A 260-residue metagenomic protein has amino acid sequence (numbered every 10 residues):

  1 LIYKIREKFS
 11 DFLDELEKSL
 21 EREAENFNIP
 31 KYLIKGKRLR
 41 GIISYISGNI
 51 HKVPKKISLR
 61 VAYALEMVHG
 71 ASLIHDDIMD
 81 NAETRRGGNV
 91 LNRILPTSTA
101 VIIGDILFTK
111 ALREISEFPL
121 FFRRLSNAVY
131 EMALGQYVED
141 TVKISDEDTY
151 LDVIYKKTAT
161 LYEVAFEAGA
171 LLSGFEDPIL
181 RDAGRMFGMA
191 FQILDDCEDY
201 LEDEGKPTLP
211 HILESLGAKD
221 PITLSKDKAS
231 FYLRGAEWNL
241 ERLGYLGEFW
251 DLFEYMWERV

Functional and structural regions predicted by a protein language model:
L1-V90, F121, A128, V138-S145 (+2 more regions): Conserved N-terminal diphosphate/IPP-binding helix and adjacent helical/loop segment of trans-prenyltransferase domains
K8, D220-V260: C-terminal charged capping/lid subdomain of soluble metabolic enzymes
D14, E66-H69, A159, G188-Q192 (+3 more regions): Generic structural signal for well-ordered, non-transmembrane alpha-helical segments in soluble/cytosolic regions
E21, S44, G48, S126 (+3 more regions): Amphipathic, well-packed alpha-helical segments that form the structural scaffold of globular domains
K31-K37, S98-A100, L151-I154: Solvent-exposed loop and edge beta-strand segments that line ligand/cofactor-binding and catalytic clefts
N49-H51, I74-S98, G104, L112 (+3 more regions): Acidic, Mg2+-coordinating active-site segments of isoprenoid diphosphate-utilizing enzymes
R113-N127, P221-I222: Transmembrane helix-loop-helix
L120-S126, L134-Q136, I154: Phosphate/pyrophosphate-binding betaalpha-module
